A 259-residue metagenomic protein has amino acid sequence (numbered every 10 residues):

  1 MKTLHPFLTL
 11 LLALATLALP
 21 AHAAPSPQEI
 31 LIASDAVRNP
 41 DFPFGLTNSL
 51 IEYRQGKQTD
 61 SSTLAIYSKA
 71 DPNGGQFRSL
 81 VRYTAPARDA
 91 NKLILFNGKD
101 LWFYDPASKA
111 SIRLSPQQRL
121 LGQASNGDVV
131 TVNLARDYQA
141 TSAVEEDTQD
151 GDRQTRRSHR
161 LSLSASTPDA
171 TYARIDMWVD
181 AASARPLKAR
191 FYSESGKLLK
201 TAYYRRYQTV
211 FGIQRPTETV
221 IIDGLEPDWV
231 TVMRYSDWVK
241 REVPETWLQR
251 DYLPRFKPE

Functional and structural regions predicted by a protein language model:
M1-P6: Positively charged n-region of N-terminal signal peptides that target proteins for export
F7-A18: Bacterial N-terminal signal peptides
A24-P43, S49, G56-Q58, A87-D89 (+4 more regions): Flexible, processing/modification-adjacent segments and terminal tails in exported/periplasmic/extracellular proteins
A36-F44, G74, T209-I213: Edge/loop elements at the starts and ends of beta-strands within beta-rich repeat scaffolds
G45-L80, T84: N-terminal, post-signal-peptide region of Sec/Tat-exported proteins
A65-A70, T141-D152, R205-Y207: Short amphipathic beta-strand and strand-loop transition segments with alternating hydrophobic
D100, Y104, A110-L114, N126 (+1 more regions): Gly/Pro-enriched, hydrophobic low-complexity segments that function as extracytoplasmic propeptides/linkers
